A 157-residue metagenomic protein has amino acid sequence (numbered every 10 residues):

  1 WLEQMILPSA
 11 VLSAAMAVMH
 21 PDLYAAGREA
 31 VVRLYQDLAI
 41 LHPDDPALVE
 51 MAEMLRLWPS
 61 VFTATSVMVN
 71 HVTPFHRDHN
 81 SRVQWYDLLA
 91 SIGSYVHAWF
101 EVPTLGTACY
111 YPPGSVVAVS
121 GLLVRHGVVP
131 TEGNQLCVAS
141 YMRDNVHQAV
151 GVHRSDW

Functional and structural regions predicted by a protein language model:
W1-V83: Conserved, ordered domain cores of eukaryotic regulatory proteins
Q84-W85, S94-W157: Catalytic core of Fe(II)/2-oxoglutarate
